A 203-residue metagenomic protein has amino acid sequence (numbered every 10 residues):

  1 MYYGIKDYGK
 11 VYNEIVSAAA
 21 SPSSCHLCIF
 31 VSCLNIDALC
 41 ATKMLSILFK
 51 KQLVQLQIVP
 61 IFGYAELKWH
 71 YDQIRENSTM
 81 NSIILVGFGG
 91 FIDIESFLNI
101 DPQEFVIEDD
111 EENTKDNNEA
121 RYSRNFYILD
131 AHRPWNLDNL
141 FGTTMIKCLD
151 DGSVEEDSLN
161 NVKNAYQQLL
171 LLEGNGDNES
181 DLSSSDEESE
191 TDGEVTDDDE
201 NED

Functional and structural regions predicted by a protein language model:
M1-D203: Replace "Mg2+/Mn2+-dependent" with "divalent metal-dependent
